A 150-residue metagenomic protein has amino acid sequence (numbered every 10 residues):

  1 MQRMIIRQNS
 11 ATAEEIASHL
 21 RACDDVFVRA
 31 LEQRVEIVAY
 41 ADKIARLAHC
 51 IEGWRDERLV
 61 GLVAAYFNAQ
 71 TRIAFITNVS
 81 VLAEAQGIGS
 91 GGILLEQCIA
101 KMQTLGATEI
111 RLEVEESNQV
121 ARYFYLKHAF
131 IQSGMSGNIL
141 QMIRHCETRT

Functional and structural regions predicted by a protein language model:
R3, T108-R122, K127-T150: C-terminal "cap" of GNAT-fold acetyltransferases
R3-T77, L82, L95-E96, K101 (+1 more regions): Acetyl-CoA-dependent GNAT
A11, D56, E84, S117 (+1 more regions): Generic structural motif
E14, I88, Q119: Loop/helix-junction capping segments adjacent to catalytic residues or to phosphate/diphosphate-binding pockets
N78, Q86, V114: Base-recognition residues in the alpha-helical recognition helix of bacterial helix-turn-helix
V81, G87-A100, Y123-K127: Conserved acetyl-CoA-binding loop-helix of GNAT-fold acetyltransferases
I88, L105-T108: Short coil/turn segments at alpha/beta junctions that flank glycine-rich nucleotide-binding fingerprints
